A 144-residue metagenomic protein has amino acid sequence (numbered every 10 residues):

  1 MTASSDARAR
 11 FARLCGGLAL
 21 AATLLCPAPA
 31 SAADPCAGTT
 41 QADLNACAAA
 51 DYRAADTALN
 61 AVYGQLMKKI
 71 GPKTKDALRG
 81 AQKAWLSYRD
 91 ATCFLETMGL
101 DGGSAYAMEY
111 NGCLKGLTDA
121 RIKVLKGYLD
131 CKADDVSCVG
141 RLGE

Functional and structural regions predicted by a protein language model:
T2-D6, P29-E144: N-terminal alpha-helical modules
C15-P27: Bacterial N-terminal signal peptides
